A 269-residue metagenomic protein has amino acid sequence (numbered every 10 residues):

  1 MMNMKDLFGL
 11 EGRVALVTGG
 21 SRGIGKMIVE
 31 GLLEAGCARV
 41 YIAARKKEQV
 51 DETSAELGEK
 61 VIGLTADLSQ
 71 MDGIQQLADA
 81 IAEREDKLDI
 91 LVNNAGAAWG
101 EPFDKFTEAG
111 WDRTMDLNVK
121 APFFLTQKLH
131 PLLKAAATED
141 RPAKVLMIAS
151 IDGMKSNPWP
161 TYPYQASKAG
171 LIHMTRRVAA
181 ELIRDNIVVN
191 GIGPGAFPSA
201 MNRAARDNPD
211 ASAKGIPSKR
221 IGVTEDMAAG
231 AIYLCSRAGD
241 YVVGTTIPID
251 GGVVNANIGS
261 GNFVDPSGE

Functional and structural regions predicted by a protein language model:
M2-D6, I232, V243-E269: Short C-terminal tail/terminal secondary-structure segment of NAD(P)H-dependent dehydrogenase/reductase domains
S21-R22: Conserved glycine-rich cofactor-binding loop
A35-E52: Conserved glycine-rich Rossmann-like NAD(P)H-binding loop of the short-chain dehydrogenase/reductase
V92, I183, V188, V242-G244: Short, small/polar-rich loop/turn modules that mediate ligand/substrate recognition or access, typified
P102-F103, T107-M115, S212: Substrate-binding pocket helix/loop in short-chain dehydrogenase/reductase
K134-G170, T175-R184: Catalytic loop of short-chain dehydrogenase/reductase
I216-M227: A conserved structural motif in NAD(P)-dependent oxidoreductases
